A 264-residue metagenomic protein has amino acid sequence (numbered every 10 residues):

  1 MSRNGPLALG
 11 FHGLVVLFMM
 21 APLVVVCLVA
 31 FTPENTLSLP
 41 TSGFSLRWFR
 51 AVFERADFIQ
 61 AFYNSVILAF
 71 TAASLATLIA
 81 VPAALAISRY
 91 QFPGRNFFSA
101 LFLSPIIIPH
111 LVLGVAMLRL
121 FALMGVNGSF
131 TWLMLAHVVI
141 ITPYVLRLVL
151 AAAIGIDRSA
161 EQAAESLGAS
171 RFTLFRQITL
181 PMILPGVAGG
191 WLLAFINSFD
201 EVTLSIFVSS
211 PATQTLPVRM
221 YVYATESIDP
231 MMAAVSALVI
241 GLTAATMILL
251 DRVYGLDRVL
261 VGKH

Functional and structural regions predicted by a protein language model:
M1-F11, L150-E161, E165, A169-L180 (+2 more regions): C-terminal transmembrane helix and the adjacent membrane-cytosol boundary/short C-terminal tail of inner/organellar
M1-G5, F70-F102, R119, E161 (+2 more regions): Transmembrane-helix boundary motif in ABC transporter permease subunits
M1-N4, E34, F49-D57, F199-D251 (+1 more regions): Interhelical loop and adjacent transmembrane-helix boundary motif in polytopic membrane transport permeases
V16-L23, G114, V139, L146-V149 (+2 more regions): Transmembrane alpha-helices
A21-A56, I206-P211, H264: Short membrane-interfacial helix/loop motifs at transmembrane-helix boundaries
L37, T41, L46, G94-R95 (+3 more regions): Membrane-interfacial helix termini and adjacent extracytoplasmic/periplasmic loops of multi-pass transporters
D57-I67, L120-T142, L184-V187, W191 (+1 more regions): Loop-to-helix entry region at the N-terminal start of transmembrane alpha-helices in multi-pass membrane transporters
I59, Y63, I67-I79, A83 (+7 more regions): Hydrophobic alpha-helical transmembrane segments of multipass integral membrane proteins, especially permease/channel
